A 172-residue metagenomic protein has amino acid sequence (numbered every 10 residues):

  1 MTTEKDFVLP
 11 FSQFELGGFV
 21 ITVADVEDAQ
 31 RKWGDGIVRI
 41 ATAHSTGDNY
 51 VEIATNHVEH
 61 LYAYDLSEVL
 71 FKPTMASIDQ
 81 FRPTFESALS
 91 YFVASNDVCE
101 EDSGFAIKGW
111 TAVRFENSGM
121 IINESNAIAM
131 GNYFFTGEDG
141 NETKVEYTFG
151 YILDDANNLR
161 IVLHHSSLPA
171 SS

Functional and structural regions predicted by a protein language model:
M1-Y64: Short, low-complexity N-terminal intrinsically disordered segments enriched in polar/charged residues
T2-S12, I122-M130, F134, E138-S172: Short beta-strand edge/turn micro-motifs at domain boundaries
G18-I21, D25, N117, I121 (+1 more regions): Conserved aromatic-histidine-acidic binding/catalytic patches
D25, W110-A112, I161-V162: A broad structural signal for short, well-ordered beta-strand segments within beta-sheet-rich domains
G36, G104-A106, A127, G131: Small-side-chain structural scaffolding
I40, V98-A106, T136-N141: Substrate-binding/catalytic groove segments of enzymes that remodel or degrade extracellular structural polymers
T46-N117: A solvent-exposed, acidic/Ser-Thr-rich amphipathic alpha-helical stretch
